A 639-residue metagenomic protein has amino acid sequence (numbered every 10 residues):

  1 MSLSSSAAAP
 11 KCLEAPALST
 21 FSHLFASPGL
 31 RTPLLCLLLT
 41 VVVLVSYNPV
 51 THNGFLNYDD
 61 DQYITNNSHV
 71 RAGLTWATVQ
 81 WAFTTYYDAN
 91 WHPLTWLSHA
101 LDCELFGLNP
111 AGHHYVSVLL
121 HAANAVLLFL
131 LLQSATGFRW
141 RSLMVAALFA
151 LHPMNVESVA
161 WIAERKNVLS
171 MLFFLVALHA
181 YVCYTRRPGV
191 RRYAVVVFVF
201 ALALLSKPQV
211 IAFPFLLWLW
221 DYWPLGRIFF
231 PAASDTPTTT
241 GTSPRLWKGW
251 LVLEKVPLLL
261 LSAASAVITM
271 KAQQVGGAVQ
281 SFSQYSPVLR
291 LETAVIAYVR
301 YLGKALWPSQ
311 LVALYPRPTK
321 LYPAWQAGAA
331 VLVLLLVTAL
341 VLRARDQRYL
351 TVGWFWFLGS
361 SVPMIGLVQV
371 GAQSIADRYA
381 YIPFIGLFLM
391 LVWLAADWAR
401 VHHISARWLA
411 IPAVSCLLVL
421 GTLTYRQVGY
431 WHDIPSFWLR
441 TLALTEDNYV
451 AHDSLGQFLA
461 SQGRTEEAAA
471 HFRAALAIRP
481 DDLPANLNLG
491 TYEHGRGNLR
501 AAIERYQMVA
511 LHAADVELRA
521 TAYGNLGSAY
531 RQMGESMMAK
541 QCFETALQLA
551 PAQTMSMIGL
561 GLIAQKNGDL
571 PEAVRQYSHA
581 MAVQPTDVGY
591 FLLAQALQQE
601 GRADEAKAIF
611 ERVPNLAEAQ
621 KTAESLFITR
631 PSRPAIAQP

Functional and structural regions predicted by a protein language model:
S2-R500, L511, L518-N525, Q532: Polytopic membrane enzymes that build or remodel cell-surface glycoconjugates and lipids
L444, I478, H512-D515, L549 (+2 more regions): Structural marker of alpha-solenoid helical repeat scaffolds
N448, D482, V516-R519, Q553 (+3 more regions): Residue-level recognition of tetratricopeptide repeat
I558-L562, K566-A608: Ankyrin-repeat and related helical/solenoid repeat scaffolds used for protein-protein interactions
F591-P639: Terminal, low-structured helical/coil segments at or just beyond the last alpha-helical repeat
